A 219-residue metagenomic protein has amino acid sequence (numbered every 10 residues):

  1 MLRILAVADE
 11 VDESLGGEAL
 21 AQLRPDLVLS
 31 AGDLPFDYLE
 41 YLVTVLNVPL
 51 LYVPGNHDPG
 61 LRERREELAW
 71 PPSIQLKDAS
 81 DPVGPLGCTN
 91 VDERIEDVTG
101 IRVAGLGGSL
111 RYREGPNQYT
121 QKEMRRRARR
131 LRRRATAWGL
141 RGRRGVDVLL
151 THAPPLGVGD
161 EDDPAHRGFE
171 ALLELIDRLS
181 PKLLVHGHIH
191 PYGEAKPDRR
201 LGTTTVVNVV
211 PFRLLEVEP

Functional and structural regions predicted by a protein language model:
M1-L2, V7, R65, I95-T99 (+2 more regions): Binuclear metal-dependent phosphoesterase catalytic core
M1-V45, P59, R141-G145: N-terminal active-site segment of His-dependent metallophosphoesterases
A6-A8, L27-D33, L50-N56, V91 (+4 more regions): Active-site neighborhood of phospho(di)ester-bond hydrolases with catalytic His/Asp-centered motifs
E10-S14, P54-P59, R65-R167: Conserved catalytic scaffold of divalent metal-dependent phosphoesterases
V11-L15, P35-E40, N56-E63, R111-G115 (+3 more regions): Active-site environment of divalent metal-dependent phosphoester hydrolases
G16-A19, L34, Y38-N47, G60-V83 (+2 more regions): Metal-dependent catalytic neighborhoods of phosphoester/phosphodiester hydrolases
